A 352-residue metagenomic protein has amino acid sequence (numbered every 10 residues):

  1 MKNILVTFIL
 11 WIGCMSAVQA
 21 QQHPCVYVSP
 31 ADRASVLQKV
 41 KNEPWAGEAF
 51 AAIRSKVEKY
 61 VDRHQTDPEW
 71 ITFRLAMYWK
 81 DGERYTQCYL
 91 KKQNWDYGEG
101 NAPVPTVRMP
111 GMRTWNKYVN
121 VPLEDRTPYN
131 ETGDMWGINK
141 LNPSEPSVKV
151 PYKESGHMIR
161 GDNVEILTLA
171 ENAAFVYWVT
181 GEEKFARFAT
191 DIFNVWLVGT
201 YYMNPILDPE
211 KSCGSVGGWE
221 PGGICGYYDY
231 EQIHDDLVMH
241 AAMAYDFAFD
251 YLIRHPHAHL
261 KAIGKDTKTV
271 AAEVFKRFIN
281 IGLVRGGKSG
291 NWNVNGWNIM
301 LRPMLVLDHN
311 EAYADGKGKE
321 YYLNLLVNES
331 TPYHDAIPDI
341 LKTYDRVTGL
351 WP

Functional and structural regions predicted by a protein language model:
M1-Q21: Bacterial Sec-dependent N-terminal signal peptides
L10, K59-T66, V195-Y202, I206: Short helix-loop boundary/capping segments at the starts of domains
Q21-V150: Low-complexity, Ser/Thr/Pro/Gly-enriched N-terminal "stalk/linker" regions
D134-I159, V216-Y227: Internal amphipathic alpha-helical repeat/solenoid segments
I159-P352: Aromatic-lined, polymer-binding surfaces characteristic of secreted/periplasmic polysaccharide-degrading enzymes
